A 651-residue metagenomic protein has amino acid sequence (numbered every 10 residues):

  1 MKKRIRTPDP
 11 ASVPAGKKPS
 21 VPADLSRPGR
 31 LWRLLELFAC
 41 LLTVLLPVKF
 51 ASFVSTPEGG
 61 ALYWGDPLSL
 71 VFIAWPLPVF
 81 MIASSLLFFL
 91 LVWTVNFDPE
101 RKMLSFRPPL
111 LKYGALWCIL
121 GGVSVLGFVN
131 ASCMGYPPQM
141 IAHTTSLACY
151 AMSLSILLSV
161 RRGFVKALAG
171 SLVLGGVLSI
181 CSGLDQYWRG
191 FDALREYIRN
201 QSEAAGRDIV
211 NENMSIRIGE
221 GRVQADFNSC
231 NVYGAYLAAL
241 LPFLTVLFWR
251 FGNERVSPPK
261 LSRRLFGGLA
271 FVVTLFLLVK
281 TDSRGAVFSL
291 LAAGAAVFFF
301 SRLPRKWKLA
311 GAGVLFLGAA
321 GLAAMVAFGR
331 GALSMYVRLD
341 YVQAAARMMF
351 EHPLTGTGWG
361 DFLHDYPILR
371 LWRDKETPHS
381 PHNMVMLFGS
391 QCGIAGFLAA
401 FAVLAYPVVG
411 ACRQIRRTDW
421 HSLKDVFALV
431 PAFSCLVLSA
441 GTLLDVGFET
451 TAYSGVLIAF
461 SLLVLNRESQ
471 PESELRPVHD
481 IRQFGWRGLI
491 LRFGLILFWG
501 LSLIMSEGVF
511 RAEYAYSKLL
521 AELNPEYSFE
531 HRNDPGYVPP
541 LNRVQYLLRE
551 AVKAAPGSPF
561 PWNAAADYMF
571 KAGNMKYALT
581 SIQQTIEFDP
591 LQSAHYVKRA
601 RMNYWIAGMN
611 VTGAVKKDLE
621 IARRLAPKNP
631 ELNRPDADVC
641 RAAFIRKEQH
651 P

Functional and structural regions predicted by a protein language model:
K2-R6, L520-P651: C-terminal luminal/periplasmic domains and tails of membrane-associated envelope-modifying transferases
K2-T7, P14, S26-F50, P78-T94 (+9 more regions): Alpha-helical transmembrane segments of multi-pass inner-membrane proteins
L37, P108-A115, L265, A320-M325 (+2 more regions): Membrane-embedded transmembrane-helix bundle of lipid-linked glycan/lipid transferases
S55-I73, I209-F227, Y336-D340, P367 (+1 more regions): Juxtamembrane membrane-water interface segments that cap and precede transmembrane helices
F191, R195, R199, L339-P378 (+2 more regions): TM-adjacent membrane-interface loops and short helices in multi-pass inner/ER membrane proteins
R199-G219, A344-T355, I368, F529-R532: Luminal/periplasmic active-site loops of membrane-embedded glycosylation enzymes
V256-P259, S469-G488: Flexible interhelical linker loops that connect adjacent transmembrane helices in multi-pass membrane transporters
V326-L339, F484-E530: Hydrophobic alpha-helical transmembrane segments in integral membrane proteins
